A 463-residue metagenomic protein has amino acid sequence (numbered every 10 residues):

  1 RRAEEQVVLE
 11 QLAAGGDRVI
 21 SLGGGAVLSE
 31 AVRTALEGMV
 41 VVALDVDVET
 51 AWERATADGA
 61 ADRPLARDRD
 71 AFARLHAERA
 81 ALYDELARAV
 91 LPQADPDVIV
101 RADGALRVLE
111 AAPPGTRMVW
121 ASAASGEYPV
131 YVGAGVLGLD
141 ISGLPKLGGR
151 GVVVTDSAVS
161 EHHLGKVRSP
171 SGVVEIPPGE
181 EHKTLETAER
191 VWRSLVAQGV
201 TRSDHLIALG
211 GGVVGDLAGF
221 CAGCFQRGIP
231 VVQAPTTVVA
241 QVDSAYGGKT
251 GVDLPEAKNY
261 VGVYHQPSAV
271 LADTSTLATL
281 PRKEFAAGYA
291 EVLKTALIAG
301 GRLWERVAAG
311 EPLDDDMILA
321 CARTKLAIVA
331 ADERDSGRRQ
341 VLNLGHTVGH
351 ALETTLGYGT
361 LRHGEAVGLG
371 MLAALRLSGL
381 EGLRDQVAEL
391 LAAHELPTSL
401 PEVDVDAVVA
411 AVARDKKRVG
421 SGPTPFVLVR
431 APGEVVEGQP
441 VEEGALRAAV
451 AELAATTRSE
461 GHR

Functional and structural regions predicted by a protein language model:
R1-A35: ATP-dependent small-molecule kinase phosphotransfer cores that center on conserved nucleotide phosphate-binding segments
G15, A77-M118: NTP-dependent small-molecule kinase module
G38-A81: A glycine- and Lys/Arg-enriched "phosphate-lid" helix/loop adjacent to the NTP-binding pocket of small-molecule kinases
P114-H205: ATP/NTP phosphate-donor binding region
R117, A290-V292, G382-R463: C-terminal charged capping/lid subdomain of soluble metabolic enzymes
V213-F220, Q241-V242, H350-A351: Short glycine/serine/threonine-rich phosphate/pyrophosphate-binding segments that cradle anionic phosphate groups
F220-A309: A glycine/threonine-rich phosphate-anchoring loop and its flanking beta-alpha core in nucleotide/phosphate-binding
E305-D406: Active-site segments that bind and position negatively charged phosphate/pyrophosphate groups
